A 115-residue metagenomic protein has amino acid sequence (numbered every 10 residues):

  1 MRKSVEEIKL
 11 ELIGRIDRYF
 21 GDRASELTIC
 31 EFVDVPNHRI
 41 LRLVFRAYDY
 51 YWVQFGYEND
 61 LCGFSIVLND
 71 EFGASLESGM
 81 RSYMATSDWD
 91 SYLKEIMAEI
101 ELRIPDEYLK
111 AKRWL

Functional and structural regions predicted by a protein language model:
S4, L27-I29, R39, G73-M80 (+1 more regions): Generic preference for well-ordered secondary structure
S4-E26: Amphipathic alpha-helical segments
K9-I16, F72-L115: Ampiphathic alpha-helical segments that act as solvent-exposed interaction surfaces
G14, G21-D22, G56, G63 (+2 more regions): Residue-identity detector for glycine
D17-R18, C30, R46-D49, F55 (+3 more regions): Intrinsically disordered, low-complexity segments enriched in small/polar residues
D22-L68: Amphipathic, interaction-prone secondary-structure segments
